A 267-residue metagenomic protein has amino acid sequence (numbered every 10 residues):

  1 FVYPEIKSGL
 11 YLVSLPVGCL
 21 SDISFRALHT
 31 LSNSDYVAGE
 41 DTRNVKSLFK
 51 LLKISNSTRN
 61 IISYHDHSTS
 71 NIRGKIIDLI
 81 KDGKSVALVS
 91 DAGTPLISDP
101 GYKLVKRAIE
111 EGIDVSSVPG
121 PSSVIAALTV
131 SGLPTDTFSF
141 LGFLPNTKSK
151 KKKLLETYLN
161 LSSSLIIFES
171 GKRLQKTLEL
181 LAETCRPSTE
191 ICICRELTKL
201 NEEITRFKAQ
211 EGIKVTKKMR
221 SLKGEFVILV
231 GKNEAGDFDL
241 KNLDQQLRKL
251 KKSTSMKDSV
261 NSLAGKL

Functional and structural regions predicted by a protein language model:
F1-H65: Glycine-rich, flexible N-terminal cofactor/catalytic loop recognition
V2, K7, K84-S85, S164 (+1 more regions): A contiguous loop/helix-start segment that scaffolds small-molecule binding in enzyme catalytic cores
L31-V37, G112-S116, S164-L165: Short active-site oxyanion
G39, S117-G120, I167, I193: General beta-strand structural signal in soluble alpha/beta enzymes
K50, H65-D78: Short, structured surface patches at the beginning of a domain
I62-S70, F143-T147: Conserved helicase motor
R73-S122: Glycine/small-residue-rich loop that forms an oxyanion/phosphate-binding "nest" at active or ligand-binding sites
K103-L161: Class I SAM-dependent methyltransferase SAM-binding "motif I" and its flanking Rossmann-like core
